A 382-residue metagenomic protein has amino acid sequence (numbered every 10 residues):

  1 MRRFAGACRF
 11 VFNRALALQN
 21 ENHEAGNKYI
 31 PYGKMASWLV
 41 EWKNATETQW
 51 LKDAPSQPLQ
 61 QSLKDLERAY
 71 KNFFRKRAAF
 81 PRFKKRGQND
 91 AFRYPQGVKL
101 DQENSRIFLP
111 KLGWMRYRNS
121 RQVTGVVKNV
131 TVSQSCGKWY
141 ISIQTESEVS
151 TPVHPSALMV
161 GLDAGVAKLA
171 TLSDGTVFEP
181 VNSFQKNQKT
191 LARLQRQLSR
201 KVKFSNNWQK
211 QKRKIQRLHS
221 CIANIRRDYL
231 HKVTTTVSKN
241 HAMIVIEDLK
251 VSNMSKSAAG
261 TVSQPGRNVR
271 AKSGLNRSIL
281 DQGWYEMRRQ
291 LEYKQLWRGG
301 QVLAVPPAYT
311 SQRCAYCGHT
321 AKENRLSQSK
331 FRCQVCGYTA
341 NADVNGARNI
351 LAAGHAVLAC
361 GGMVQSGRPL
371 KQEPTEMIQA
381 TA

Functional and structural regions predicted by a protein language model:
M1-L59: Gly/serine-rich nucleotide phosphate-binding loop at the start of the catalytic core of nucleotide/ADP-ribose-handling
A15, S62-F73, V344-G354: Stable alpha-helical structural segments in soluble proteins, enriched in small hydrophobic residues
L16, N20-H23, Y70, F74-P81 (+2 more regions): Long, hydrophobic, amphipathic alpha-helical segments used as structural scaffolds
N22-M35, K76, P152-P155, K201-W208: Short, glycine- and charge-enriched coil/turn segments that flank and shape catalytic ligand pockets
G33-S135, G260, R277: Acidic carboxylate diad motif detector
K111, N119-V126, Q134-A382: Positively charged, helix-rich recognition surfaces that bind polyanionic ligands
